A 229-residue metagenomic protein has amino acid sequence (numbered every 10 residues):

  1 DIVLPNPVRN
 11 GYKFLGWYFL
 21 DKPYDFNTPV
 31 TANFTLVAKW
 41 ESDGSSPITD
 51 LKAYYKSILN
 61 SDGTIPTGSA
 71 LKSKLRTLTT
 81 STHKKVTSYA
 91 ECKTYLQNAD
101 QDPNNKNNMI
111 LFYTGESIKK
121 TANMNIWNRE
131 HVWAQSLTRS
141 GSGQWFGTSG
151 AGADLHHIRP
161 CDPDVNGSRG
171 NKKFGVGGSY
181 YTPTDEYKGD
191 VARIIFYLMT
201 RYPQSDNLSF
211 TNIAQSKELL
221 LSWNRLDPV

Functional and structural regions predicted by a protein language model:
D1-D43: Secondary-structure capping and domain/repeat boundary segments
I2, L36, M109-I110, W127 (+1 more regions): A broad, low-specificity signal marking well-ordered, structured residues that form hydrophobic/aromatic
N27-P29, P103, A153: Sterically constrained small-residue positions within well-ordered secondary structures of folded domains
D43-S117: N-terminal module-boundary/linker segments of secreted carbohydrate-active enzymes
E116-V229: Domain-level detector of nuclease and nuclease-like folds in predominantly extracellular/periplasmic contexts
